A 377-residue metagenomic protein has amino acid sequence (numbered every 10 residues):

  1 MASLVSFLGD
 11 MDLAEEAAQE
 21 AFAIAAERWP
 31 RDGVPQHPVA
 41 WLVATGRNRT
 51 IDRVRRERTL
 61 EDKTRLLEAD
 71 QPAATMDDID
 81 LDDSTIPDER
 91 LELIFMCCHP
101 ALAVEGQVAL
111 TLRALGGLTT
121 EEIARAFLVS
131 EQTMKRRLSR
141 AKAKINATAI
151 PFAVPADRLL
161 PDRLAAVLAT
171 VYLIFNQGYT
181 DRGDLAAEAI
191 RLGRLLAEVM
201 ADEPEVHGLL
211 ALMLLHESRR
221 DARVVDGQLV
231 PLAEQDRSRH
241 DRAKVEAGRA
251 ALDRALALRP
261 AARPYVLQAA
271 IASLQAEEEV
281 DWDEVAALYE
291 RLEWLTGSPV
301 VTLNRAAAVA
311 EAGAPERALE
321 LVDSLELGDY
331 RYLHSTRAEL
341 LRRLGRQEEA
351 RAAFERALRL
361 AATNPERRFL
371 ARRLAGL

Functional and structural regions predicted by a protein language model:
M1-A18, R28-H37, E131, G178: Short, charged helix-capping/linker segments at alpha-helix termini
M1-M11, I24-R28, F95, H99 (+1 more regions): Amphipathic, Lys/Arg- and hydrophobic-enriched alpha-helical face
L4, A14-A25, L42-T45, A141 (+1 more regions): Short, small-hydrophobic-rich alpha-helical interface motif
F22-A26, Q36-E57, E61-R65: Σ70-family region 2.3-2.4 aromatic/basic alpha-helix that recognizes the −10 promoter and nucleates DNA melting
E57, D62-E105, T111-E122, V129-E290: Amphipathic helix-loop-helix modules that constitute alpha-helical solenoid scaffolds
V171, R194, A211, A233-D236 (+5 more regions): Conserved small-residue packing positions in alpha-helical repeats and bundles
E217, E279-V280, A312, L344 (+1 more regions): Structural motif corresponding to the intra-repeat A-B loop/turn of tetratricopeptide repeats
